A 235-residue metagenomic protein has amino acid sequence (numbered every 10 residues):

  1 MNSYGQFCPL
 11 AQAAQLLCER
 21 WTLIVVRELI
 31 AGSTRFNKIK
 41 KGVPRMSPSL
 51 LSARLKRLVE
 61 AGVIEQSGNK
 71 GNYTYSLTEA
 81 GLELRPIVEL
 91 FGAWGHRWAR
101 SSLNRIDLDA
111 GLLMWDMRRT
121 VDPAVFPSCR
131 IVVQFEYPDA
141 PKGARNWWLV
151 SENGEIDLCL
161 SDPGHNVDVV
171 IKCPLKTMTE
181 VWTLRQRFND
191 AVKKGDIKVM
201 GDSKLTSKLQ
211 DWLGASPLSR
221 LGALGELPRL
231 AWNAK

Functional and structural regions predicted by a protein language model:
M1-Q6: N-terminal intrinsically disordered/low-complexity leader segments
F7-C8, K172: A generic alpha-helix surface/boundary motif
C8-M46: N-terminal helix-turn-helix DNA-binding core of bacterial DNA-binding proteins
N37-K38, R45-K235: Feature captures hydrophobic
